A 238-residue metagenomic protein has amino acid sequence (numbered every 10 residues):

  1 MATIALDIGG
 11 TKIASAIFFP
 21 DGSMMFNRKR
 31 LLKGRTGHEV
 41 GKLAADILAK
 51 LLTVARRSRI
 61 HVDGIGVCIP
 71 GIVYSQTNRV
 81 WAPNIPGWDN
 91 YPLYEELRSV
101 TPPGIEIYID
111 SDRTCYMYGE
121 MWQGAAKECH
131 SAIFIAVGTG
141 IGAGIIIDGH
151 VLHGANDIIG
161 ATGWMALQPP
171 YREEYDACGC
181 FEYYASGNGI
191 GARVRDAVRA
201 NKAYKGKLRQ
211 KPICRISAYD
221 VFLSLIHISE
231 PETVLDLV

Functional and structural regions predicted by a protein language model:
M1-I4: Extreme N-terminal starter segment of soluble prokaryotic enzymes
D7: Conserved catalytic-loop position in the HRD/HxD motif
G10, C115, T233: Short, glycine/acidic-enriched loop or turn micro-motifs at the edges of active sites
T11, P70-V73, G138-G140: Short glycine-rich anion-binding loops that position phosphate/pyrophosphate groups of nucleotides and phosphorylated
K12, M24, V73, R79-V80 (+1 more regions): Hydrophobic "anchor" residues
A16-P20, F26-N27, T36-G37, Y108 (+1 more regions): Glycine/GP-enriched mid-protein hinge/lid loop-to-helix segment characteristic of carbohydrate kinases
L32, H38, K42-A45, R57-I65 (+1 more regions): Glycine-rich phosphate-binding loop and adjoining helix at the ATP-binding site of ATP-dependent phosphoryl-transfer
I226-V238: Single conserved hydrophobic/aromatic residue that forms the stacking wall/gate of nucleotide- or nucleobase-binding
